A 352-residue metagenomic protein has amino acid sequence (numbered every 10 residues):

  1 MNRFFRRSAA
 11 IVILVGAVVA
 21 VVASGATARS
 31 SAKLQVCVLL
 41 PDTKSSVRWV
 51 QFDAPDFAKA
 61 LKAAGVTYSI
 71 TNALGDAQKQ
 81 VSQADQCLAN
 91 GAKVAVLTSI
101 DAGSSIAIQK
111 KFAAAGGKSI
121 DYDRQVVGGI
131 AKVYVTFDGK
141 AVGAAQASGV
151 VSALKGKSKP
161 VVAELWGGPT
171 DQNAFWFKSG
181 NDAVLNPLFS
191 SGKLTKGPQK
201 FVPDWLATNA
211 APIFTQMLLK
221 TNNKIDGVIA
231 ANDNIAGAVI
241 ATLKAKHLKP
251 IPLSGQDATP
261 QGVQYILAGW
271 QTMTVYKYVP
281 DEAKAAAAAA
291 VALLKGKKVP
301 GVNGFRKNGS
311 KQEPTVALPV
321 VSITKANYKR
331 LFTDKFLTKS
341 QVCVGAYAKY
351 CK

Functional and structural regions predicted by a protein language model:
R3-R7, V21, A26-K352: A residue-level marker of the well-folded mature domains of exported/periplasmic proteins
I11-V21: Bacterial N-terminal signal peptides
